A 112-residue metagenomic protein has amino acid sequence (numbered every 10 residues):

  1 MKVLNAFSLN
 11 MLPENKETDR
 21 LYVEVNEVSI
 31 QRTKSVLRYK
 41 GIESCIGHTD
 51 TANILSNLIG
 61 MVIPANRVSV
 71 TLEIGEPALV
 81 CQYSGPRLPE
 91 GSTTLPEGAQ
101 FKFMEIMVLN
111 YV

Functional and structural regions predicted by a protein language model:
V3-Y39: N-terminal low-complexity, intrinsically disordered segments
N5-D19, R87-V112: Detector for the mature cores of small, proteolytically processed and post-translationally modified peptide effectors
K16, S35-L37, R67, G75 (+2 more regions): Generic alpha-helix signal with a bias toward terminal, lower-confidence helices and secondary-structure junctions
Y22-I30, S35, S44-H48, A52 (+3 more regions): Intrinsic-disorder-associated interaction segments
N26, E73, Q82-S84, M104 (+1 more regions): A structural detector for beta-sheet-dominated domains
L37-G41, I59, I63, V108-Y111: Generic secondary-structure transition motif, activating predominantly at the C-termini of alpha-helices
E43-P89: Acidic, low-complexity, intrinsically disordered interaction modules
